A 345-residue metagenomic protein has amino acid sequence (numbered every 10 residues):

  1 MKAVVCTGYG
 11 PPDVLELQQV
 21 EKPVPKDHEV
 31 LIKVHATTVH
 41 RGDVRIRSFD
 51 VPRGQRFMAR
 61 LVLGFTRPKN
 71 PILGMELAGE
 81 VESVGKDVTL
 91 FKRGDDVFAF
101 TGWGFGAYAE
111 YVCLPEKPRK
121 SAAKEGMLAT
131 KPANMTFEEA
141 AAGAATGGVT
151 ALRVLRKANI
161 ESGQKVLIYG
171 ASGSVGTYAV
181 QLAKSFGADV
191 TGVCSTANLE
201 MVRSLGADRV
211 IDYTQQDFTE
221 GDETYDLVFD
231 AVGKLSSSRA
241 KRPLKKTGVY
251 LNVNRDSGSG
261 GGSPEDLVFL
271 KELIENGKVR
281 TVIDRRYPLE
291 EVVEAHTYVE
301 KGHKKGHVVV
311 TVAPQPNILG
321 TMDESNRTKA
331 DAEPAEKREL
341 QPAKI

Functional and structural regions predicted by a protein language model:
E21-T38, D50-G104: Glycine-rich beta-strand-centered segment in the early N-terminal region that forms part of a ligand/cofactor-binding
H35, E116-A158: Extended, non-globular alpha-helical segments
G85-D87, V190-M201, F218, K234-S236: Short glycine/proline-centered loop/turn elements that form peptide/ligand docking sites
K92, A141-D212: Mid-domain Rossmann-like dinucleotide-binding core that forms the NAD(H)/NADP(H) cofactor-binding site
F98, V228-F229: N-terminal Rossmann-like NAD(P) cofactor-binding module of classical short-chain dehydrogenase/reductase
W103-R119: A structural motif shared across PLP-dependent enzymes of the aminotransferase-like
C194, A231-V282, L289, T311-I345: Glycine-rich phosphate-binding loop and adjacent beta-alpha segment of Rossmann(oid) nucleotide-cofactor-binding
E220-L227: A short acidic, Gly/Pro-enriched loop at the edge of an enzyme's catalytic core that lines a small-molecule cofactor
